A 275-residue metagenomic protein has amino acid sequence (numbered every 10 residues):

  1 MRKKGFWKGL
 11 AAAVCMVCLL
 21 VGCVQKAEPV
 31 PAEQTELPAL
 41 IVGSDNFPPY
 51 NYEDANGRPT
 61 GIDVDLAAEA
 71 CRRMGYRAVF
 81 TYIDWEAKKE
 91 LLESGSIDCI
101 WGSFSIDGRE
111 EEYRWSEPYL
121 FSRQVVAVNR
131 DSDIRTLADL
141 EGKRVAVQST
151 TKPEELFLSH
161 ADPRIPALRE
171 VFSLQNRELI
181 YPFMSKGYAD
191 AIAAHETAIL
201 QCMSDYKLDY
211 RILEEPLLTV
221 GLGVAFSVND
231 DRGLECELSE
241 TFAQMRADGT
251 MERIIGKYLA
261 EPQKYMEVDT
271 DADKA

Functional and structural regions predicted by a protein language model:
C18-G22: C-terminal motif of bacterial Sec signal peptides marking the signal peptidase cleavage site
V24, V64-R73, D131-I134, A138-K152 (+1 more regions): Extended ligand-binding regions for polar small-molecule ligands
P29-F104, S173, E237, D248: Extracytoplasmic small-molecule ligand-binding "clamshell" domains of the periplasmic binding protein/Venus flytrap
S44-N46, F121-V128, S204-A243, E261-A275: Periplasmic-binding protein-like
Y52-A55, A67-Y76, P153-Q175, M203-K207: Ligand-binding cleft/hinge of the Venus flytrap
A68, R72, R77-D139, R211-P216: Acidic, polar ligand-binding/catalytic clefts
Y76, D84, E117-A167, V171 (+1 more regions): A conserved helix-loop-strand patch within extracytoplasmic ligand-binding domains of the periplasmic binding
E90, S103-E112, L156-S159, F183-T219: A ligand-binding cleft/hinge motif common to bilobed small-molecule-binding domains
